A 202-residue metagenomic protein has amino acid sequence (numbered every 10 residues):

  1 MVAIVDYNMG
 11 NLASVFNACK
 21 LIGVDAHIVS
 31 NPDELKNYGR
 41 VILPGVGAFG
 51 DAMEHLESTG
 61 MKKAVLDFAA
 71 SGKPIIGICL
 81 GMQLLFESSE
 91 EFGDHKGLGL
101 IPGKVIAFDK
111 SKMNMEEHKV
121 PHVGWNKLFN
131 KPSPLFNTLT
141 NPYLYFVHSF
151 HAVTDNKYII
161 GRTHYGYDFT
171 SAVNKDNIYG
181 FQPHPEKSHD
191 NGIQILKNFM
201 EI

Functional and structural regions predicted by a protein language model:
M1, A26-N37: Short acidic low-complexity segments
V2-V24, P185-K187: N-terminal beta1-alpha1 ligand-phosphate binding loop
L21-I28, L56-T59, W125-K131, R162-H164: Short gly/ser/thr-rich secondary-structure transition/capping motifs
I42-P44: Structural motif
G47-H122: Cysteine-nucleophile active-site neighborhood
S89-Y167: Pocket-forming structural segment of enzyme catalytic cores
H151-I202: C-terminal and late-domain segments of enzyme folds
